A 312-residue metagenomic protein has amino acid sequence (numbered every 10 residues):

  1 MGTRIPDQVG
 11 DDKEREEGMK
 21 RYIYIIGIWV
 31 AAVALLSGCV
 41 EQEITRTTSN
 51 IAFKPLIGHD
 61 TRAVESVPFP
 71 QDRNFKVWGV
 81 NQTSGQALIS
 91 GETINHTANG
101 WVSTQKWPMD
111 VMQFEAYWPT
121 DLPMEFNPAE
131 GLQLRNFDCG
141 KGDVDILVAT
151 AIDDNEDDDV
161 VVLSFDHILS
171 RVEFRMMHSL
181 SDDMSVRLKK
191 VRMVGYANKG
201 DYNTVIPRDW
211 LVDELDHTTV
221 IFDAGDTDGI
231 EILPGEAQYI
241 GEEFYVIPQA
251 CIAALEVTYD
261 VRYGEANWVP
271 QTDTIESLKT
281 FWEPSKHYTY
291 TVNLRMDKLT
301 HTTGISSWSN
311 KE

Functional and structural regions predicted by a protein language model:
M1-T3, E14-S37: Sec-dependent bacterial lipoprotein signal peptides
D11, E16, G27, T45 (+1 more regions): Intrinsic structural disorder/low-complexity segments
K20-R21, L36-E312: Sec-type signal peptide cleavage vicinity
